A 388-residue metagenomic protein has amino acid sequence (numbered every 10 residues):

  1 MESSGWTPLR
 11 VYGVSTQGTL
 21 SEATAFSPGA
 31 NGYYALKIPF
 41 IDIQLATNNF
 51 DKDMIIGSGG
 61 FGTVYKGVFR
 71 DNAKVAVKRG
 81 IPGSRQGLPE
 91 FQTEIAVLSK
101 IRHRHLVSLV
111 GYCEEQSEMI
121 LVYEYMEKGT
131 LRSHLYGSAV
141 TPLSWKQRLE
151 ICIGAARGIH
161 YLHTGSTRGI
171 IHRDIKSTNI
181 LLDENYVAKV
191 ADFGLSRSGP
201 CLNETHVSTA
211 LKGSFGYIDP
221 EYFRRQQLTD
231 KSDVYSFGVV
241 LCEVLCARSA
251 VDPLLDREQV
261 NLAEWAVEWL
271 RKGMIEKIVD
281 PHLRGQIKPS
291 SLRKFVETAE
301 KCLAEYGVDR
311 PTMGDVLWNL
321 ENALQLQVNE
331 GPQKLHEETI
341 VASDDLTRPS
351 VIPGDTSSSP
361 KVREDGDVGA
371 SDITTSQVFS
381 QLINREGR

Functional and structural regions predicted by a protein language model:
M1-Y33, I287-T298, A304-R388: Intrinsically disordered, low-complexity cytosolic regulatory tails and linkers adjacent to catalytic/signaling modules
D53-V64: Protein kinase glycine-rich loop
Y65-P82, S108: Glycine-rich ATP phosphate-binding loop
V110-S117, E127: Short beta-strand micro-motifs within the conserved protein kinase catalytic domain, predominantly in the N-lobe
L195-R197: Activation segment
D233: Conserved catalytic-loop aspartate of Hanks-type protein kinases
